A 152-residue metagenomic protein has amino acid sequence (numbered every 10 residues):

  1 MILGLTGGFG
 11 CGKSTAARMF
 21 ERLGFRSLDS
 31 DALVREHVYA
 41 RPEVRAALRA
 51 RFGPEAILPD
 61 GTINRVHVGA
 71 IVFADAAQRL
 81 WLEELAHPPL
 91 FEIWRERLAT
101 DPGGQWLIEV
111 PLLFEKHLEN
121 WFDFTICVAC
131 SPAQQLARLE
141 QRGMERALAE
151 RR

Functional and structural regions predicted by a protein language model:
L3-L5: Hydrophobic anchor at the beta1->P-loop junction of P-loop NTPases
G8, F20: P-loop (Walker A) phosphate-binding loop of NTP-binding proteins
C11: ATP-binding Walker
S14: Walker A/P-loop
L23, F52, W121-F122: Short, structured coil segments at secondary-structure junctions
R35-G104: ATP-dependent small-molecule kinase phosphotransfer cores that center on conserved nucleotide phosphate-binding segments
E92-T100, Q105-Q141: ATP-dependent NMP and nucleoside kinases share a basic, alpha-helical "lid"
